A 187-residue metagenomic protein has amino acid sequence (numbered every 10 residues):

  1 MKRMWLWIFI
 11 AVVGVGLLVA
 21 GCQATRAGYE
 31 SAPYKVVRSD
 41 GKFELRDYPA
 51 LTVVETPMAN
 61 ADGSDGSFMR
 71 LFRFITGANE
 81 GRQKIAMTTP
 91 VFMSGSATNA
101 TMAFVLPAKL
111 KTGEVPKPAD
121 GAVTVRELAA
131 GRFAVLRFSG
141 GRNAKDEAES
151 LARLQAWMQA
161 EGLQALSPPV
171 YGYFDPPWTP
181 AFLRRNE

Functional and structural regions predicted by a protein language model:
K2-E187: A solvent-exposed interaction/effector surface
